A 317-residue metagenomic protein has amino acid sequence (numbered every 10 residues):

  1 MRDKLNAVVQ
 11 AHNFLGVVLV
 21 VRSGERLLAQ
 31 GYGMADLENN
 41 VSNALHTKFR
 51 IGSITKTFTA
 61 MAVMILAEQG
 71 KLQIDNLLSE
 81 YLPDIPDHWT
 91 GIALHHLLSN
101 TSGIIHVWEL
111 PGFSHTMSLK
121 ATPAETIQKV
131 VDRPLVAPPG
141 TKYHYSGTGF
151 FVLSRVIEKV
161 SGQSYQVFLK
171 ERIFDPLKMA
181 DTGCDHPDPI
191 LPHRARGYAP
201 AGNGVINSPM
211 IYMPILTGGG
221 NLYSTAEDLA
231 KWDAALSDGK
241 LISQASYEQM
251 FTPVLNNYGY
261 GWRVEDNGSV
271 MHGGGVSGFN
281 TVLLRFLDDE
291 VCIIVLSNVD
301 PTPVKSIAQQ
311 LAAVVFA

Functional and structural regions predicted by a protein language model:
M1-F49, K71-N76, I206: Short, conserved catalytic-motif segment at the N-terminal edge
L5, V18, G24-E25, K48-D75 (+3 more regions): Active-site SXXK
F14-V17, I92-H95, A180, D288-C292: Loop/turn elements at helix/coil->beta-strand transitions in domains of secreted/extracellular proteins
M34-L37, M213, D300-P301: A short acidic/small-residue loop/turn micro-motif
Q73-H88: Short, glycine/proline-biased beta-turn/loop segments that scaffold the active-site neighborhood
W89-S277, T281-V282: Short, surface-exposed loop or secondary-structure junction motifs that flank catalytic or metal-binding residues
D266, V299-A317: Short, gly/Ser/Thr-rich active-site loops of penicillin-recognizing serine hydrolases
V282-V299: Short, well-ordered beta-strand elements
